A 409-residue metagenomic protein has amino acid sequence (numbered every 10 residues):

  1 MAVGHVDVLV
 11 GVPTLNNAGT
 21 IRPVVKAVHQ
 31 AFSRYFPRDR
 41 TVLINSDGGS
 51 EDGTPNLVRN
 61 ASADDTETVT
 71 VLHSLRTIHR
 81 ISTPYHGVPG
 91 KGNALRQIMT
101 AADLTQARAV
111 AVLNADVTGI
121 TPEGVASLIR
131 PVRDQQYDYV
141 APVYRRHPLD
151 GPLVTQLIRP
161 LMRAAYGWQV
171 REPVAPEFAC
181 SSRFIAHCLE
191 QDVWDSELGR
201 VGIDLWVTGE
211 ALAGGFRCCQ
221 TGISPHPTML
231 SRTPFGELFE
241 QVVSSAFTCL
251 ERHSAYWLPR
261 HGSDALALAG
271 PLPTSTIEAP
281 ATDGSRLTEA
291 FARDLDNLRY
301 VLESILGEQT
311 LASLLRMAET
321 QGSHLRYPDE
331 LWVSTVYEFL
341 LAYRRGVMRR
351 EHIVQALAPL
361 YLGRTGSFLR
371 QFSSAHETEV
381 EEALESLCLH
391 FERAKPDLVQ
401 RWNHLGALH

Functional and structural regions predicted by a protein language model:
D7-L9, V42: Cell-envelope/extracellular polymer assembly enzymes that use nucleotide-activated donors
N17-S33: Short, well-formed alpha-helical segments that are part of the catalytic scaffolds of diverse glycosyltransferases
D47-N56: A conserved acidic beta->alpha catalytic loop
A63-T105: Active-site-proximal specificity loops/subdomain of glycosyltransferases
A107-T118: Short beta-strand-to-loop acidic/aromatic patch adjacent to the donor-nucleotide binding site
I120-V143: Conserved donor-nucleotide/metal-binding helix-loop-beta segment in metal-dependent transferases, i.e., the alpha-helix
D138-P152, G167: Short beta-strand-to-loop element that shapes/binds the nucleotide-sugar donor at the catalytic cleft/hinge
S244-H409: Terminal low-complexity segments of carbohydrate-biosynthetic enzymes
